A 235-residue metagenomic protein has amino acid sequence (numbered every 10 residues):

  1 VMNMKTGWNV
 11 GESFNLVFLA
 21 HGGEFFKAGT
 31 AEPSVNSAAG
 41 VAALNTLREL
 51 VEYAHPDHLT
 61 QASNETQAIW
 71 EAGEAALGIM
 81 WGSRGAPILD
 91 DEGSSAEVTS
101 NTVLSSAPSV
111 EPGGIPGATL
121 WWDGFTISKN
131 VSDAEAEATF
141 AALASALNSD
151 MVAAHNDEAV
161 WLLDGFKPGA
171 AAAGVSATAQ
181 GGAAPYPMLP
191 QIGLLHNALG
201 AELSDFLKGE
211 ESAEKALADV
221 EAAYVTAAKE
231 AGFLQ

Functional and structural regions predicted by a protein language model:
V1-P33, A39, A75-A76: Extracytoplasmic/periplasmic solute-binding protein
H21-G22, L50-H55, E74, I88-S95 (+5 more regions): Sec/Tat-exported extracytoplasmic proteins
E24-F26, E52-Y53, V131-E137, D205: Short helix-loop capping/hinge motifs at secondary-structure junctions, enriched in acidic/polar residues
G29-T60: Glycine-centered hinge/linker elements that transmit conformational signals in sensory and ligand-binding systems
D57-A72: Short helix-initiation/N-cap motifs at beta->coil->alpha
E71-W81: Alpha-to-beta junction loops
S83-V98, V110-A201, A231-Q235: C-terminal lobe and pocket-closing loops of periplasmic/extracytoplasmic Venus-flytrap solute-binding proteins
D205-A218: Short, charged, surface-exposed loops that flank catalytic or proteolytic processing sites
